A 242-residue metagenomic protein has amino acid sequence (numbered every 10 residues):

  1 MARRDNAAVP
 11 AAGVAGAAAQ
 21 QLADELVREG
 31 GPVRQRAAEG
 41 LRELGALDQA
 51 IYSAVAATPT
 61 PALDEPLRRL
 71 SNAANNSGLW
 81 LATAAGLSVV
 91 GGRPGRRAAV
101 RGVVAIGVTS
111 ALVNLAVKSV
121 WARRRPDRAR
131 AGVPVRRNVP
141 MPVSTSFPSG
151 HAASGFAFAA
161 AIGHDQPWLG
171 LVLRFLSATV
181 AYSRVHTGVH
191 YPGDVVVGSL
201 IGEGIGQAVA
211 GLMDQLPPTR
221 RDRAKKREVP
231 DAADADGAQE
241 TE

Functional and structural regions predicted by a protein language model:
A2-L81, N114-S144: N-terminal transmembrane-helix/juxtamembrane module of multi-pass inner/ER membrane proteins
A62-L63, P94-A98, D127, Q166-L169: Membrane-helix interface segments
N72-N76, G92, D165-W168: Membrane-interface junctions
S77, L81, V103-G107, A111 (+2 more regions): Alpha-helical transmembrane spans of integral membrane proteins, capturing the lipid-embedded, hydrophobic core of TM
L81, A85-G92, N114-S119, H164 (+1 more regions): Short hydrophobic alpha-helical membrane-anchoring segments
L87-L112: Interfacial segments of alpha-helical transmembrane regions
V104-K118, L171-S183: Small-polar-interrupted transmembrane alpha-helices in polytopic inner-membrane proteins
A131-E242: Membrane-embedded catalytic cores of phosphoryl/pyrophosphoryl-handling enzymes
